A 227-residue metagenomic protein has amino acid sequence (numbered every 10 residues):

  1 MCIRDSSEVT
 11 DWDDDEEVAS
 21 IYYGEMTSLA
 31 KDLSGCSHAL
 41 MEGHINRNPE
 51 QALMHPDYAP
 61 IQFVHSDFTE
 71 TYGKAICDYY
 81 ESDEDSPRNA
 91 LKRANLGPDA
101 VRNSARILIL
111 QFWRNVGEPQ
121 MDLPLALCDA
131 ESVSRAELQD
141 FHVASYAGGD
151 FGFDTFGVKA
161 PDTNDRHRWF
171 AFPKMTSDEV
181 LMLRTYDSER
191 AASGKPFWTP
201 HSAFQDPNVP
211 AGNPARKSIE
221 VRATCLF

Functional and structural regions predicted by a protein language model:
M1-D5: Conserved small/polar residues in nucleotide/adenosyl-binding loops
S7-A19: Short histidine-centered catalytic/ligand-binding loop motif
Y23-P87: Long, hydrophobic, well-ordered secondary-structure blocks that form the structural core and pocket-lining surfaces
C36-H38, I107-Q111, D122-P124, V180 (+1 more regions): Extracellular structured ligand-interaction cores
G43-I45, Q111-V116, D129-E131, A223-C225: Short, structured patches in soluble enzyme cores that scaffold and shape functional sites
S86-L123, S132-R135, F141: Internal, well-folded beta-alpha domain core
Q120-V180: Double-stranded beta-helix
D154-F227: Catalytic core of Fe(II)/2-oxoglutarate
